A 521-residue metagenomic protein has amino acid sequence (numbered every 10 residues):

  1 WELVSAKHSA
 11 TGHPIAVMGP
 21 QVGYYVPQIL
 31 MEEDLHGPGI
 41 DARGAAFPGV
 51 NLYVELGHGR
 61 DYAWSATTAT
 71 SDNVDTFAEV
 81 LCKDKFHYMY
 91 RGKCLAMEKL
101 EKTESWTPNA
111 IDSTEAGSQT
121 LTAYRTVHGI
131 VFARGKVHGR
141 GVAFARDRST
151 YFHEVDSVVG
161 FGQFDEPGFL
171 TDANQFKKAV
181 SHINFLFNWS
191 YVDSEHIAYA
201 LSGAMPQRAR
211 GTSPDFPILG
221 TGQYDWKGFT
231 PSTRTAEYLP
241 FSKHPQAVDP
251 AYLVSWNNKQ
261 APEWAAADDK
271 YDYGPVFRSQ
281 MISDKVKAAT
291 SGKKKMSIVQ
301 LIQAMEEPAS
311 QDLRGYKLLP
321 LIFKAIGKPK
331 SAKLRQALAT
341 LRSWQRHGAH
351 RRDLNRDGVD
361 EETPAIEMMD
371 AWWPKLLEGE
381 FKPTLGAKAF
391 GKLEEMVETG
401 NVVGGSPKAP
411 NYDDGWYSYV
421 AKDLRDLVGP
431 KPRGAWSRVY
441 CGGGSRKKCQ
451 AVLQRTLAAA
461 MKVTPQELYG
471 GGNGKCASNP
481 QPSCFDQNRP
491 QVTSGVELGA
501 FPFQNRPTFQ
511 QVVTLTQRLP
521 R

Functional and structural regions predicted by a protein language model:
W1-Y316, K324-K330, A339, S343-R521: C-terminal/peripheral segments of proteins
L319: Glycine-rich loop-to-alpha-helix module at the N-terminal edge of alpha/beta enzyme cores
